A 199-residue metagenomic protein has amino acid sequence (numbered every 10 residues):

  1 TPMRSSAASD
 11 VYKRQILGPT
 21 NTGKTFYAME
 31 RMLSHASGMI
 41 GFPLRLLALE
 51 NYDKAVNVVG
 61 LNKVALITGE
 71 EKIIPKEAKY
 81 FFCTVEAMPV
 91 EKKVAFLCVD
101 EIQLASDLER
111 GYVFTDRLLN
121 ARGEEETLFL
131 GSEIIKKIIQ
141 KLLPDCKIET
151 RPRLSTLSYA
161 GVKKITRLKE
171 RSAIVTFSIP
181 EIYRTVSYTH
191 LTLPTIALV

Functional and structural regions predicted by a protein language model:
T1-R4, A8, Y12, H190 (+1 more regions): Single conserved hydrophobic/aromatic residue that forms the stacking wall/gate of nucleotide- or nucleobase-binding
K13-F26: Walker A/P-loop
T25-S37: Walker A/P-loop NTP-binding motif
G38-L47, K169-V186, L191: Conserved strand-helix element at the start of the C-terminal RecA-like helicase core
V58-V90: Inter-Walker segment of RecA-like/P-loop motor cores
K79, K93-F96, E124-L128: Loop/turn-to-beta-strand initiation segments
D100-I102: Walker B catalytic acidic pair
D107-S155: Post-DEXD/H (motif II) to motif III coupling segment of the RecA-like Helicase ATP-binding lobe
